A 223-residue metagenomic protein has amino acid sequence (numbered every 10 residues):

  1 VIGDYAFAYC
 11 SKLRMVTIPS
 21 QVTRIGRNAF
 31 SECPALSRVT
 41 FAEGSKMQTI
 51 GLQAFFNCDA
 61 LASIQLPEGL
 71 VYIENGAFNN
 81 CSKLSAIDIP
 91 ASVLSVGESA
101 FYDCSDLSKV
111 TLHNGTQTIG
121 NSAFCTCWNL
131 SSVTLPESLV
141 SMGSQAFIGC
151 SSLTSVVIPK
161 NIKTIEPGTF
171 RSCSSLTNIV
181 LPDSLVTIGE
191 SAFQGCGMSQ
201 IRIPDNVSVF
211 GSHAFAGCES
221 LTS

Functional and structural regions predicted by a protein language model:
V1, S11-R24, P34-T49, D59-Y72 (+7 more regions): Structural signature of tandem-repeat unit edges
